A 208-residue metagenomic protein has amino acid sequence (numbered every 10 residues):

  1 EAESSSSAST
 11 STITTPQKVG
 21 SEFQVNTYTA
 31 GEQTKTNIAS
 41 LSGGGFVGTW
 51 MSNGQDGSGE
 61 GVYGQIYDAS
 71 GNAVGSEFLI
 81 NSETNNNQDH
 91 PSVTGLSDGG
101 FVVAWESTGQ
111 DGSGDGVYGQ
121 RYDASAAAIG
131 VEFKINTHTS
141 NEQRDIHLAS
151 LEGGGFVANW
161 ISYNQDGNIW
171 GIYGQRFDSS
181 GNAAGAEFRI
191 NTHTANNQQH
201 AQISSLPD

Functional and structural regions predicted by a protein language model:
E1-T14: Extracellular glycosylation-rich, acidic/polar low-complexity regions of adhesion- and matrix-associated proteins
I13-D208: Extracellular, repeat-based ectodomains that mediate carbohydrate processing or recognition
